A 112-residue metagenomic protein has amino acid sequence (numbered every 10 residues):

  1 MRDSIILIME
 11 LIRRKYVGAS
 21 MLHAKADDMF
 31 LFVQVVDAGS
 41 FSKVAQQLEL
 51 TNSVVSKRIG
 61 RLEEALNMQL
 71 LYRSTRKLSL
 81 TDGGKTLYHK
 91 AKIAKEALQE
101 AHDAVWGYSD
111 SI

Functional and structural regions predicted by a protein language model:
M1-H23: Short, intrinsically disordered or compositionally biased N-terminal tails of bacterial proteins
G18-A38, S56, K85, K95: Short alpha-helical elements of helix-turn-helix
Q34-E49: Short helix-boundary/capping micro-motifs
Q46-Q47, E64, K85: Alpha-helical residues within the helix-turn-helix
T51, R58: Residues within the DNA-recognition helix of helix-turn-helix
E63-L80: A short LG(V/I)-centered, amphipathic sequence patch enriched for acidic residue(s) preceding the LG motif
K85, K92, E96-W106: Charged, amphipathic alpha-helical coiled-coil/dimerization segments
G107-I112: Interdomain hinge and pocket-entrance segments immediately C-terminal to HTH DNA-binding domains
